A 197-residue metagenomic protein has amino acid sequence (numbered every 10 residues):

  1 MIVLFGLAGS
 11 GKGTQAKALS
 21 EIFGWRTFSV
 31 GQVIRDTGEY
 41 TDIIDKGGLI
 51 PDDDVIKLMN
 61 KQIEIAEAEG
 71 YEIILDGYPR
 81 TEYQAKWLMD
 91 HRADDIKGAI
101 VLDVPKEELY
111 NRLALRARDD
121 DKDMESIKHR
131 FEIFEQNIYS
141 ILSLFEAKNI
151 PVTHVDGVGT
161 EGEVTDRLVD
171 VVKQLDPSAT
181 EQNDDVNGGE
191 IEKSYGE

Functional and structural regions predicted by a protein language model:
M1-E197: Glycine-rich phosphate-binding loop of ATP-dependent small-molecule kinases
